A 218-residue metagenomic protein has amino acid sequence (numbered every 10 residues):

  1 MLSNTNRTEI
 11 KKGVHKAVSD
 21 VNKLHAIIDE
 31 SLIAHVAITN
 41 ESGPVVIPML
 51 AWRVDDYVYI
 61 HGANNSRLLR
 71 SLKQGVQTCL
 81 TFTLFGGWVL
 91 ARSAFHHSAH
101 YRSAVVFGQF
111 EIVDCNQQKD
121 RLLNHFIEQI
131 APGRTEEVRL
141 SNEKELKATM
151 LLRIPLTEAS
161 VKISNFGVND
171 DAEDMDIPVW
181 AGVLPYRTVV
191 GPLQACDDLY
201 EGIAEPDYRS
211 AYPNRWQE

Functional and structural regions predicted by a protein language model:
M1-R7, K119-E218: C-terminal edge-of-domain segments
N4-Y59, R70: An N-terminal domain-cap segment
I38-E41, L68, A91-F95, R139-S141: Catalytic micro-motifs at enzyme active sites that drive phosphoryl/nucleotidyl and oxygen chemistry
Y57, Q77, Q109, M150 (+1 more regions): Structural motif
V58-G62, L152-R153: A generic structural motif
N65-H125: Short, structured beta-strand-loop surface elements
